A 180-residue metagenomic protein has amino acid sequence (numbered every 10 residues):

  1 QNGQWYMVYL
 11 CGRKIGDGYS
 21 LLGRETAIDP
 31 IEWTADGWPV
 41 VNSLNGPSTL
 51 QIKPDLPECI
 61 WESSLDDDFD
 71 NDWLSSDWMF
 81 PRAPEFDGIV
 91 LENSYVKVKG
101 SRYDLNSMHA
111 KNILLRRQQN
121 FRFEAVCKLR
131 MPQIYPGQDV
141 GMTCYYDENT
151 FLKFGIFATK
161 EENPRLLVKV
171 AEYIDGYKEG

Functional and structural regions predicted by a protein language model:
Q4-R13, F69: Hydrophobic core segments of beta-strands in well-ordered, beta-rich domains
W5, D17, T26-I31, M142: Hydrophobic beta-strand positions in blades of beta-propellers and related beta-sheet-rich domains
C11-G23: Short, conserved, GDST-rich strand-edge loop motifs in beta-rich repeat architectures
D29-G180: Extracellular glycan-recognition regions
